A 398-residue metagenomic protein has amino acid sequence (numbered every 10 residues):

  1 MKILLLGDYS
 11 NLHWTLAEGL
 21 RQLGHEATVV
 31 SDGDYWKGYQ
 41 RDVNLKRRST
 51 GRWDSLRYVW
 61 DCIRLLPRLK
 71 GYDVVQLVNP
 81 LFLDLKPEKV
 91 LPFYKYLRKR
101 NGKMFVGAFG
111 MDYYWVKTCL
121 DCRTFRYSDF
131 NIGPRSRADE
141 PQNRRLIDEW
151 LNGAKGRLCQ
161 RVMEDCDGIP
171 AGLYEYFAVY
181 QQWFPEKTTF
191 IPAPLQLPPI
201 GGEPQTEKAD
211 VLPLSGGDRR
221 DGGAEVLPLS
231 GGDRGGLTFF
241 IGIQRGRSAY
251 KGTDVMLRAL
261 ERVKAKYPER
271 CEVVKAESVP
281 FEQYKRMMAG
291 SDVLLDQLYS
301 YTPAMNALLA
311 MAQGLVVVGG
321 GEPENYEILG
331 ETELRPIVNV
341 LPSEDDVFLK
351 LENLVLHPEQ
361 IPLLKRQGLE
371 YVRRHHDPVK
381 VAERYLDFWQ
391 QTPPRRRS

Functional and structural regions predicted by a protein language model:
Y39-R41, L45-K46, V106-N152, G246 (+2 more regions): Acceptor-binding helix/loop patch of EC 2.4 sugar-transfer enzymes, predominantly nucleotide-sugar-dependent
I63-L66, K70, F93-K99, D129-G168: Membrane-proximal helix-turn-helix segments that form the acceptor-binding/catalytic region of lipid-linked
Q160-D165, I169-A171, Y176-L195: Helix-loop-beta element that forms the nucleotide-linked donor phosphate-binding surface in glycosyltransferases
I191-L195, P199-G201, G235-K251, L257: Conserved donor-binding/catalytic core segment of Leloir-type glycosyltransferases
A289-T302, L315: Acidic donor-binding loop of glycosyltransferase active sites
V316-P323: Short hydrophobic beta-strand element within catalytic cores of glycosyltransferases and related nucleotide-activated
Y326-L351: Change "using UDP/GDP/dTDP sugars" to "using nucleotide sugars
E359-Q390: A charged, aromatic-enriched C-terminal amphipathic alpha-helix characteristic of glycosyltransferases across folds
